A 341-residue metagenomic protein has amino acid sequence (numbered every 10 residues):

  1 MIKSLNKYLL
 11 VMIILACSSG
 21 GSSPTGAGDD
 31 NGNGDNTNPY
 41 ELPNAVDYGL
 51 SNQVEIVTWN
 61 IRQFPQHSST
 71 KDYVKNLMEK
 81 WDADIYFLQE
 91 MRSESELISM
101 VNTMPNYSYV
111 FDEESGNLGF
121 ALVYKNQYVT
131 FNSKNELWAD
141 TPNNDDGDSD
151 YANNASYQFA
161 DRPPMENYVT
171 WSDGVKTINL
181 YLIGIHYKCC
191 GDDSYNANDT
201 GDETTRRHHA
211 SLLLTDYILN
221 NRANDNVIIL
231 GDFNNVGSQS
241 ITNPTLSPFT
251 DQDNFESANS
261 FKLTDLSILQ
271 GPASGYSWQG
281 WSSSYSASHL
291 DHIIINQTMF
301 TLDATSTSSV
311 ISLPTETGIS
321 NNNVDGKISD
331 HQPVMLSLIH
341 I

Functional and structural regions predicted by a protein language model:
K3-V11: Sec-dependent signal peptide recognition, specifically the positively charged N-region followed immediately by
M12-S18: Hydrophobic h-region of N-terminal signal peptides that target proteins for export in Gram-negative bacteria
S18-S108, E114-F120, N153-A155, S211-L212 (+3 more regions): N-terminal, active-site-proximal structural segment of metallo-dependent hydrolase catalytic domains
N31-N38, F159, L219-I228, N234-I339: Metal-dependent phosphoester-hydrolase catalytic domains
E55-T58, D84-E90, V110-D112, F120-Y124 (+7 more regions): Structural recognition of the beta-strand scaffold that forms the well-ordered cores of secreted hydrolase catalytic
Q66-S68, E94-S99, L118-G119, G191-Y195 (+2 more regions): Extracytoplasmic/secreted cell-surface and envelope-processing proteins
T70-A83, R162-P272: Extracytoplasmic, non-cytosolic globular domains
M91-S93, L97-K188: Structured beta-strand-rich core segments of catalytic domains in phosphoester-bond hydrolases
